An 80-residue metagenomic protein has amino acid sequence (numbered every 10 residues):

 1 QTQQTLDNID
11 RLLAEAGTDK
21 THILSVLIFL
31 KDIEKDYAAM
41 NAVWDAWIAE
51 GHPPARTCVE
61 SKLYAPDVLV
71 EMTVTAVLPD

Functional and structural regions predicted by a protein language model:
Q1-D80: Short, polar/acidic, helix-capping and beta-turn segments at strand->helix junctions that line the mouths
